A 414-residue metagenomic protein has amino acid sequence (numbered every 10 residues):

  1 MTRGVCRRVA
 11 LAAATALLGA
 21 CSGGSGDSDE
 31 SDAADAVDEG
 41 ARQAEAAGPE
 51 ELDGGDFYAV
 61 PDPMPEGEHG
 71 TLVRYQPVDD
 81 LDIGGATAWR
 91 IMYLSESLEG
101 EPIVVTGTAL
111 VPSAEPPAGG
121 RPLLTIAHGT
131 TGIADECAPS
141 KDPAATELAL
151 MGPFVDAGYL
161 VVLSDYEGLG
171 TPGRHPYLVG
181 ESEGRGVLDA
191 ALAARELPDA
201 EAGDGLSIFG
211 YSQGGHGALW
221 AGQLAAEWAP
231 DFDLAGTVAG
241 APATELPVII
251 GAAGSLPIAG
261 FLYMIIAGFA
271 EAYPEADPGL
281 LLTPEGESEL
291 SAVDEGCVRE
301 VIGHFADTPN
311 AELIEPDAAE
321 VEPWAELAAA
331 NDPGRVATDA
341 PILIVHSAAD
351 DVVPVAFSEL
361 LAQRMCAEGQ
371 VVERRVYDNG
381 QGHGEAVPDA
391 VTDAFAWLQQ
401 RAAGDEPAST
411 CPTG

Functional and structural regions predicted by a protein language model:
L18-A20: C-terminal motif of bacterial Sec signal peptides marking the signal peptidase cleavage site
D27-P116: Catalytic-loop region of hydrolases
A47-E50, G55-D56, P61-D62, G240-G334: Accessory cap/linker subdomain of secreted extracellular hydrolases
L98-T106, L110-P153: Short, surface-exposed "cap/lid" segments of acyl-processing enzymes
Y177-P198: Alpha/beta-hydrolase active-site loop
L192-G260: Primarily recognizes the serine-hydrolase "nucleophile elbow" in alpha/beta-hydrolase and SGNH/GDSL folds
A325-E326, V352, E359-G414: C-terminal catalytic histidine-bearing segment of alpha/beta-hydrolase fold enzymes
T338, L343-D350: Short beta-strand/loop motif that positions the catalytic acidic residue of the alpha/beta-hydrolase fold
